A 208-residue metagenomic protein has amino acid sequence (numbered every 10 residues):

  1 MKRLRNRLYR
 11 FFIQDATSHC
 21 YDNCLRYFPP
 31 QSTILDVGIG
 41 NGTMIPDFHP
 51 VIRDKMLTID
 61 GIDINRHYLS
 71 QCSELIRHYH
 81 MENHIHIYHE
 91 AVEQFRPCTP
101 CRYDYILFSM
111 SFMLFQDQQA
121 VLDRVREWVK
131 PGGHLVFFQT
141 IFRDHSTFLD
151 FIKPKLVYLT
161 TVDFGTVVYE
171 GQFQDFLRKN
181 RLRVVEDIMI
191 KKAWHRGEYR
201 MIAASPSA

Functional and structural regions predicted by a protein language model:
M1-P29, T43-D47, V157: Conserved class I S-adenosyl-L-methionine
S32, L57, G133: Glycine-centered, small-residue-biased loops immediately flanking beta-strands in adenine/cofactor-binding cores
S32-G40: Conserved class I S-adenosyl-L-methionine
N41-E93: Class I SAM-dependent methyltransferase SAM/SAH-binding core
P97-I106: A short acidic, Gly/Pro-enriched loop at the edge of an enzyme's catalytic core that lines a small-molecule cofactor
Y105-D117: A short SAM/SAH-binding and catalytic strip from SAM-dependent methyltransferases
Q119-P131: A short glycine-rich, Lys/Arg-flanked "PGG" loop and its adjoining helix->strand segment in the class I
F138-H195: C-terminal alpha-helical "lid/dimerization" subdomain adjacent to the S-adenosyl-L-methionine
